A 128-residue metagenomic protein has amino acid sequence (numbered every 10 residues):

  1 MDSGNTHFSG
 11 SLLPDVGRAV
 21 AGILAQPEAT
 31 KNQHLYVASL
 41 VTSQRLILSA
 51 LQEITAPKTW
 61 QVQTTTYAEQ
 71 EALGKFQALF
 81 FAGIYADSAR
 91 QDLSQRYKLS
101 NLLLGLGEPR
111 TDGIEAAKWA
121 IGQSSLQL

Functional and structural regions predicted by a protein language model:
M1-S11, G22: A conserved pocket-lining segment of Rossmann-fold NAD(P)-dependent short-chain dehydrogenase/reductase
D2-G4, H34-T42, L106: Glycine-rich Rossmann NAD(P)(H)-binding loop
L12-G17, L103-G107: A conserved mid-domain beta-alpha-beta active-site/ligand-binding segment of alpha/beta enzyme cores
V20, L24, L51, A117-A120: Hydrophobic "lid"/C-terminal helical patch of Rossmann-like NAD(P)-dependent dehydrogenase/epimerase domains
I23-H34: Glycine/proline-rich active-site loop of Rossmann-fold NAD(P)-dependent oxidoreductases
L35-Y36, L40, L48-S94: Terminal hydrophobic/aromatic helix or amphipathic segment near a protein terminus
L104-L128: Amphipathic terminal alpha-helices
